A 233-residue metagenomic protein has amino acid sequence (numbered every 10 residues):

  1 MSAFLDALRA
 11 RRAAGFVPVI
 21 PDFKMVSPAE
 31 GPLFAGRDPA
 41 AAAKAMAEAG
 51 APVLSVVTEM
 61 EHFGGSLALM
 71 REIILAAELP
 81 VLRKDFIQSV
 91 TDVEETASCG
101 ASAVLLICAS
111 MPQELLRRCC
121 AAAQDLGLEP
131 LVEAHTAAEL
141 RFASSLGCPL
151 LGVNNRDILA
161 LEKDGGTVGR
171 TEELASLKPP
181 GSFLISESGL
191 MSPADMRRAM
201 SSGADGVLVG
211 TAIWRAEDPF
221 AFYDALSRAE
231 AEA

Functional and structural regions predicted by a protein language model:
M1-V81, Q88-T91, A122-L150, I158-V168 (+3 more regions): Conserved N-terminal beta1-alpha1 strand-loop-helix module at the mouth
E59-M60, D85, C108-M111: Short coil/turn segments
E94-C99, R117-A122: Active-site-proximal loop->helix
S98-L115, G152-E162, A204-Y223: Glycine-rich phosphate-binding active-site loops on the catalytic face of alpha/beta enzymes
T167-L177: S-adenosylmethionine
I185-S188, L208: Glycine-rich anion-binding loop/nest that anchors nucleotide
